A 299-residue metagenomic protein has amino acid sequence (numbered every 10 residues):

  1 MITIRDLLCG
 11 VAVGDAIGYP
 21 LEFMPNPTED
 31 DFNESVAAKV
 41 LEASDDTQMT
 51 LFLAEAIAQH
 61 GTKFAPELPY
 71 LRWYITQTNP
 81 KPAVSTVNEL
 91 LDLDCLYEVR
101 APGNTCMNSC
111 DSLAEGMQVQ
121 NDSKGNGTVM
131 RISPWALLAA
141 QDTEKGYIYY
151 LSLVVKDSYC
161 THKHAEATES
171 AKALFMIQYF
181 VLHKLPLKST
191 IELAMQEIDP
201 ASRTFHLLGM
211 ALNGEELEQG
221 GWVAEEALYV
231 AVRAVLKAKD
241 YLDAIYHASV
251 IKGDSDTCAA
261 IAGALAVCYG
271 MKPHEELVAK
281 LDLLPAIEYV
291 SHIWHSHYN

Functional and structural regions predicted by a protein language model:
M1-N299: Structured, active/binding-site neighborhoods that engage oxygen-rich ligands
